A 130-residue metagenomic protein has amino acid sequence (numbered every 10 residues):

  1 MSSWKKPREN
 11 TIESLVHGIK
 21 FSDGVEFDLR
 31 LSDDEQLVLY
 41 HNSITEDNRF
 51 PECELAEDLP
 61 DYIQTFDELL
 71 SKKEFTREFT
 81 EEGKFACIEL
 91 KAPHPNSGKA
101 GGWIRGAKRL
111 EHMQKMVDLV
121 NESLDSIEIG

Functional and structural regions predicted by a protein language model:
M1-G130: Phosphate-group recognition and catalysis centered on beta-loop-alpha active-site segments
